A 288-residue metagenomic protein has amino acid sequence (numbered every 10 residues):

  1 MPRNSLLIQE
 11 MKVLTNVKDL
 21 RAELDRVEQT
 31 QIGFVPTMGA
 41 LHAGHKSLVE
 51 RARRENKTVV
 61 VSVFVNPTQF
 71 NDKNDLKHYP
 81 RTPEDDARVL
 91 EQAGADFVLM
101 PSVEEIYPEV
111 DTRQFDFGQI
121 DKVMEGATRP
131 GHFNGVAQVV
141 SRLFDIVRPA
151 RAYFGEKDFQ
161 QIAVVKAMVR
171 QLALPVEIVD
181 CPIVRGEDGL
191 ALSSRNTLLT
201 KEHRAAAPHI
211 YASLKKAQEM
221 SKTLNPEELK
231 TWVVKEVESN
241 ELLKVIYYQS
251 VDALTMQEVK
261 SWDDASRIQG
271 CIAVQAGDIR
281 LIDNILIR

Functional and structural regions predicted by a protein language model:
S5-L242, V251, T255, D278 (+1 more regions): Nucleotidyltransferase catalytic core that binds NTPs
V245-D264, G270-C271: A conserved acidic, glycine/proline-rich C-terminal tail/linker
E258-V259, I268-R288: Short, basic/aromatic-enriched C-terminal tail that caps enzymatic domains
